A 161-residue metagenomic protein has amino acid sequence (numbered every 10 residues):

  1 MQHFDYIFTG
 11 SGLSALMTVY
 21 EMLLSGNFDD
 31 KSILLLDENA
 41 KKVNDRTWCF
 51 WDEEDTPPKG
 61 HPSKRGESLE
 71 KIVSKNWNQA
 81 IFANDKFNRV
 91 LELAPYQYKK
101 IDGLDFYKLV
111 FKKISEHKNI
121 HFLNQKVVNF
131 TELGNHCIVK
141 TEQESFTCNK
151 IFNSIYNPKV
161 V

Functional and structural regions predicted by a protein language model:
M1-S14, L34-L36: Beta1/beta-strand and adjacent pyrophosphate-binding region of the FAD-binding site in flavoprotein oxidoreductases
M1-Y6, S25-K31, H117: Extreme N-terminal leader/targeting segments of oxidoreductases
Q2, R89-L91, F146: Generic detection of short hydrophobic beta-strand segments and adjacent strand-loop junctions
S14, K41, P158: Conserved Rossmann-like nucleotide-cofactor binding loop
M17, E21-F87: N-terminal FAD cofactor-binding segment of flavoenzymes
E21, S25, K113-V161: Predominantly flavin-linked oxidoreductase catalytic cores and closely associated redox partners
G60-N124, T131-G134: A conserved beta-strand/loop capping segment in the N-terminal third of enzymes that catalyze redox or closely related
